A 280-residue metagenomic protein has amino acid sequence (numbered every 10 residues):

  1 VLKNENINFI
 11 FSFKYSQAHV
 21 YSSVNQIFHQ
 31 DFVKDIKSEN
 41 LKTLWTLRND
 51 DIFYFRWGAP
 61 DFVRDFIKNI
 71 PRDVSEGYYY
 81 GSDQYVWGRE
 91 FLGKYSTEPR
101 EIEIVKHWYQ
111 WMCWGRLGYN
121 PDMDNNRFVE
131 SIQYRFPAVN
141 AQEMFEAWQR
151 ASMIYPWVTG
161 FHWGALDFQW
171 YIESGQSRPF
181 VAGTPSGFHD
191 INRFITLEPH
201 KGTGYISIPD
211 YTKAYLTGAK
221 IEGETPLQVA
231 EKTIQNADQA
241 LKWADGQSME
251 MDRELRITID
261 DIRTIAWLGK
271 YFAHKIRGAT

Functional and structural regions predicted by a protein language model:
V1-T159, I172-P179: Catalytic-core regions of glycoside hydrolase
S75, E103-T280: Catalytic domains of carbohydrate-active enzymes that cleave complex glycans
